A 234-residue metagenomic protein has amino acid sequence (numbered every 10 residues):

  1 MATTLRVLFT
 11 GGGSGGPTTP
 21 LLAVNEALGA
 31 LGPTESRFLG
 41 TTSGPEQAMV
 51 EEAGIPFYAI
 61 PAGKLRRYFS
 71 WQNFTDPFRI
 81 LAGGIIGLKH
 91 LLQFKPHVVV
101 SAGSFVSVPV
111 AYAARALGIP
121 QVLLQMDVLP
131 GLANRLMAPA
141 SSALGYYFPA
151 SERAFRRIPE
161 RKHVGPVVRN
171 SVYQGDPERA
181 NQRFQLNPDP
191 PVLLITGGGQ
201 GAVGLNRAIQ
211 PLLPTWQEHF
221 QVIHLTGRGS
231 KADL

Functional and structural regions predicted by a protein language model:
T4-G12, G29, T34-R79, V164-G165: Conserved nucleotide-sugar phosphate-binding/catalytic loop shared by glycosyltransferases and other
P17-G29: Short amphipathic alpha-helix
L28-R37, F94, W216-Q221: A generic structural motif
G44, M49-A53, P177-Q182, L186-L234: Donor-nucleotide binding loops and adjacent catalytic segments primarily of GT-B fold Leloir glycosyltransferases
G44-A48, V98-L117: An aromatic- and histidine-rich active-site surface loop
F69-V98: An amphipathic, basic-hydrophobic alpha-helix
R115-E178: Active-site-proximal region of nucleotide-activated glycan assembly enzymes, centered on histidine/acidic-rich loops
